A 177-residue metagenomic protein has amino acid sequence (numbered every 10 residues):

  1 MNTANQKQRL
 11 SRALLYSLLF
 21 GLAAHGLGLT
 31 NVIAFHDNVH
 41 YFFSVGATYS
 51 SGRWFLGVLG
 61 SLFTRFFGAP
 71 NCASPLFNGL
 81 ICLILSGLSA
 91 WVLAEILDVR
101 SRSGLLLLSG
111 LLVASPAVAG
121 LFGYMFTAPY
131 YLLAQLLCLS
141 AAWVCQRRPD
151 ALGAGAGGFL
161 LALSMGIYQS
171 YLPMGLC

Functional and structural regions predicted by a protein language model:
M1-L22: Start-transfer (signal-anchor) and selected internal transmembrane alpha helices of multi-pass inner/ER membrane
A23-Y41, A47-L59, Y168: Extracytoplasmic catalytic/substrate-binding loops of multi-pass membrane glycan-assembly enzymes
G28-F35, F63-F67, A114-G123: Juxtamembrane "helix-exit" motif on the non-cytosolic side of transmembrane helices
A47-L80, I84: Short hydrophobic/aromatic helix or loop-helix immediately within or flanking a transmembrane segment in polytopic
Y49-R53, S103-Q146, G166-Y171, G175: Membrane-interface micro-motifs in multi-pass membrane enzymes
L80-R102, S140: Transmembrane-helix motifs of polytopic, lipid-linked glycan transferases
W143-L163: Short hydrophobic alpha-helices at membrane interfaces in multi-pass membrane enzymes
G158, M174-C177: Hydrophobic transmembrane alpha-helices of multi-pass, membrane-embedded glycosylation machinery
